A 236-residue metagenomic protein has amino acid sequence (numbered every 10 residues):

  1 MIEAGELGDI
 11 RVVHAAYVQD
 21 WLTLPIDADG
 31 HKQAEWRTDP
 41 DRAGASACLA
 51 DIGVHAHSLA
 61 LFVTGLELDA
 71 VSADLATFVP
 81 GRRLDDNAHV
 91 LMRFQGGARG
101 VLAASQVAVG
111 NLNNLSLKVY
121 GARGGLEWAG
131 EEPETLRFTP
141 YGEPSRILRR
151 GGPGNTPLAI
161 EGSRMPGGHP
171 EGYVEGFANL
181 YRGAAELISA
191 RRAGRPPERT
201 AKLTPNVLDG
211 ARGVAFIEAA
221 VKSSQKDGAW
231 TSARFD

Functional and structural regions predicted by a protein language model:
M1-A4, L187-R191, G210, S223-S224: Hydrophobic side-chain positions on well-ordered alpha-helices, corresponding to helix-helix packing/interface faces
M1-R82, L136, D227: Predominantly a Rossmann-like dinucleotide-binding segment in NAD(P)-dependent oxidoreductases
Q33, R37, F62, A70 (+4 more regions): C-terminal glycine/acidic-rich active-site capping loop/insertion
A50-G53, V174, T204-A211: Conserved loop-to-helix N-cap of the C-terminal "lid" that shapes the substrate pocket in Rossmann-like
I52-V71, A76-G125, G130-E134: Glycine-rich, aromatic-lined ligand/substrate-binding cores of catalytic and carbohydrate-binding domains
A56-H57, L180-A185, I217: A general structural signal for well-ordered alpha-helical segments in protein cores
E127, R195-R199, P205-L208, R212-G213 (+1 more regions): NAD(P)-dependent dehydrogenase/reductase Rossmann-like domain
G213-A220: Alpha-helical scaffold segments in carbohydrate-active enzymes
